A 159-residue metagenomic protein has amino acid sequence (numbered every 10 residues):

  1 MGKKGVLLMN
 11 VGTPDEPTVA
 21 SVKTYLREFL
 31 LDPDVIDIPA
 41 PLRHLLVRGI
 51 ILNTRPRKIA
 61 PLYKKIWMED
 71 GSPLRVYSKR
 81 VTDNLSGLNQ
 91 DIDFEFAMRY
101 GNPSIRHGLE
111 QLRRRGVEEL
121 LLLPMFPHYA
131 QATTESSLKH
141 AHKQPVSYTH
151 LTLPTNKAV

Functional and structural regions predicted by a protein language model:
K3-F96: N-terminal glycine-rich anion-binding loop in soluble enzyme alpha/beta folds
V11, M98-Y100, P124-P127: Short, well-ordered beta-to-alpha junction loops that form the rim of enzyme active sites and present histidine/acidic
Y77-L85, T133-Q144: Short, solvent-exposed amphipathic alpha-helices that sit in or adjacent to ligand/effector-binding or catalytic
N89, P145-Y148: Short helix-capping segments at alpha-helix termini
I92-L112: Active-site periphery "cap/insert" segments of enzyme catalytic domains
I105-G108, V117-K139: Cofactor-cradling patches in redox/metallo enzymes
T149-T155: Conserved small/polar residues in nucleotide/adenosyl-binding loops
